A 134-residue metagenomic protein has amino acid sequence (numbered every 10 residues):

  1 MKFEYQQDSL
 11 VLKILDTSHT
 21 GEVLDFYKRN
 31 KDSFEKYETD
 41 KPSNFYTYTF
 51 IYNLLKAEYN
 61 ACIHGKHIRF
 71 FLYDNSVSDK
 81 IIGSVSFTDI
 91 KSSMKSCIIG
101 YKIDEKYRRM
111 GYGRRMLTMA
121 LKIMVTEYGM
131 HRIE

Functional and structural regions predicted by a protein language model:
M1-I98, K102-K106: GNAT-family acyltransferases
R109-T126: Conserved acetyl-CoA-binding loop-helix of GNAT-fold acetyltransferases
E127-E134: Conserved GNAT acetyl-CoA-binding A-motif
